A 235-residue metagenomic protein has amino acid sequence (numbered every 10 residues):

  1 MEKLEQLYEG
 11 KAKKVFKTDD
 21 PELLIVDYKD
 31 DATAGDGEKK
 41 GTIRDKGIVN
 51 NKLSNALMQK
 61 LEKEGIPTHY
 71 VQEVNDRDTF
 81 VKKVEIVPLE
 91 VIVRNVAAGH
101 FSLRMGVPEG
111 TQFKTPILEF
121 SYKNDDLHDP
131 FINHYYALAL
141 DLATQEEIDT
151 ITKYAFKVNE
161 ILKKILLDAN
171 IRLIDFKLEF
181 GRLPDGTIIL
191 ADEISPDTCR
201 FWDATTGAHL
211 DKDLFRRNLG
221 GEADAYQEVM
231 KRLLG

Functional and structural regions predicted by a protein language model:
E2-S121, L233: Active-site loop/lid in soluble adenylation, ligation, and acyl-transfer enzymes
Y28-K29, N95, I189-P196: Short beta-strand elements
E38-I48, F131-Y154: Short histidine-centered catalytic/ligand-binding loop motif
H69-R77, L166-R182: A short glycine-rich, hydrophobically flanked beta-strand micro-motif that places a catalytic Asp/Glu for divalent metal
V93, L173-D192: Conserved metal-phosphate-binding beta-hairpin within the catalytic cores of diverse ATP-dependent phosphoryl-transfer
T111, I194-G235: C-terminal helix-cap and adjacent tail motif
T111-H128, N159-R172, S195-R200: Phosphate-binding core of ATP-grasp and ATP-grasp-like enzymes
L142-I174: A long amphipathic alpha-helix within ATP-dependent nucleotide-binding catalytic cores
